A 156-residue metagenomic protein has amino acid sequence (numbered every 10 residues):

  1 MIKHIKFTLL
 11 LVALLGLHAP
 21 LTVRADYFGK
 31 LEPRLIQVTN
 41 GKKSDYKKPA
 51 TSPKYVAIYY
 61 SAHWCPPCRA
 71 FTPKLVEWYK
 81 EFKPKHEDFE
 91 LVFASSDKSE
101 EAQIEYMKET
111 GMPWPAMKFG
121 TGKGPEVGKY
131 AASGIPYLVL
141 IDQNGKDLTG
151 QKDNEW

Functional and structural regions predicted by a protein language model:
M1-L9: Bacterial N-terminal signal peptides that target proteins for export
T8-H18: Bacterial N-terminal signal peptides
E32-V56: A short beta-strand-turn-helix
K54-V56, Y60-W64, G134: Short pre-active-site segment immediately N-terminal to redox-active cysteine/selenocysteine motifs in thiol-based
Y60-E77: Conserved redox-active cysteine motifs that mediate thiol-disulfide chemistry, especially di-cysteine Cys-X(1-2)-Cys
H86-A102, M112-G122: Thiol-based oxidoreductase modules, predominantly thioredoxin-like and allied folds used for disulfide exchange
M107-Y137: Short, internal strand/loop/helix patches that form the active-site neighborhood or redox-interaction surface
K129, S133-W156: Non-catalytic, surface beta->alpha helical segment in thiol-disulfide oxidoreductase systems
